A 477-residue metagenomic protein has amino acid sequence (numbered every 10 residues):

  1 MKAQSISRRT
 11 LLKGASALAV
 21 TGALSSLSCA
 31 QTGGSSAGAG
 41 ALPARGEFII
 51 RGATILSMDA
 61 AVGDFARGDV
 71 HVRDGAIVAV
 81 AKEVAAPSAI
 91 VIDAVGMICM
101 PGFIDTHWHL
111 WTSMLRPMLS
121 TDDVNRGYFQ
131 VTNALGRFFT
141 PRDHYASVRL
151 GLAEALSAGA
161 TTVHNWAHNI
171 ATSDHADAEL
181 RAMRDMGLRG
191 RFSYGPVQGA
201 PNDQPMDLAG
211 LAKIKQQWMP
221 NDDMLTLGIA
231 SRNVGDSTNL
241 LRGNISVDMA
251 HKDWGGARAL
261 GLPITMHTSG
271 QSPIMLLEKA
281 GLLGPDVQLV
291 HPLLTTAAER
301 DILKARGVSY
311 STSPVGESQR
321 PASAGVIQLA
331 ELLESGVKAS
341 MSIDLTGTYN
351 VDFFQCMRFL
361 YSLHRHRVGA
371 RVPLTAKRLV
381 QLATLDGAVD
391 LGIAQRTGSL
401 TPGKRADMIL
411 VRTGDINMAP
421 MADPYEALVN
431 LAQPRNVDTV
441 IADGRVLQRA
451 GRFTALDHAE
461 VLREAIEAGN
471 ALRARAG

Functional and structural regions predicted by a protein language model:
M1-G68, R73-A76, Q381-G477: Active-site microenvironment of metallo-dependent hydrolases
G40, D174-R300: Metal-coordinating catalytic core of metallo-dependent amide/deamination hydrolases
A44-R51, A85-R126, R149, A153-S157: Replace "His-x-His-based motif
A53, V70, G75, G96 (+12 more regions): Divalent metal-coordination and catalytic microenvironments
M114-H144, S237-L240, Q271-D286, I302-Y310 (+1 more regions): Active-site gating loops and adjacent loop-to-helix segments of metal-dependent hydrolytic enzymes
R116-L188, A212-N221, I466-A468, A474: Alpha-helical scaffold segments that flank or form the walls of functional sites
T312, Q319-Q328, V337: A conserved active-site cap/scaffold subdomain adjacent to cofactor or substrate pockets
A330-D415, L431-Q433: His/Asp/Glu-enriched, well-ordered alpha-helical/loop segment that forms or immediately abuts the divalent-metal
